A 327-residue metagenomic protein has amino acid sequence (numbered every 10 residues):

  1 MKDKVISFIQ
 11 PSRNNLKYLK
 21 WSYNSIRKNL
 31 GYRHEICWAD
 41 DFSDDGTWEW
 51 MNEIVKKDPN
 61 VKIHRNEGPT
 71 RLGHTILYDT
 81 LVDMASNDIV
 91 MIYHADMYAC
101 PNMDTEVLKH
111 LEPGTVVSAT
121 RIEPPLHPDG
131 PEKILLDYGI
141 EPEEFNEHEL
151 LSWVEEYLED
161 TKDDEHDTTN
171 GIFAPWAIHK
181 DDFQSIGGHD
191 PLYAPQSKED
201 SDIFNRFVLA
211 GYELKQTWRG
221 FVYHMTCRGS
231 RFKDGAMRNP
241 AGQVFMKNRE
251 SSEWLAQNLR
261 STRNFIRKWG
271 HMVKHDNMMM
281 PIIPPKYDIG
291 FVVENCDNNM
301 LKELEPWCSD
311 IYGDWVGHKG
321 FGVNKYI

Functional and structural regions predicted by a protein language model:
I6-S22, N29-L30, A39, G290-C296: A conserved hydrophobic helix/loop-capping motif in glycosyltransferases and polysaccharide synthases
N24-R33, E303-S309: Short, acidic, metal-binding catalytic loop of nucleotide-sugar glycosyltransferases
D40-W50, Y98, H318-G320: A conserved acidic beta->alpha catalytic loop
E67-A85: Glycine-rich, basic loop-to-helix element that forms the pyrophosphate-binding segment of sugar-nucleotide handling
I76, E155-K180: A recurrent flexible, glycine/aromatic-enriched loop bordering the glycosyltransferase active site that acts as
V90: Short aromatic/hydrophobic "clamp" motif used to bind/position activated sugar donors
M97-F145: Conserved donor NDP-sugar-binding/catalytic core segment of glycosyltransferases
V107, N170-G171, P175-I178, D182-G187 (+2 more regions): A short, conserved alpha-helix in the catalytic core of glycosyltransferases
